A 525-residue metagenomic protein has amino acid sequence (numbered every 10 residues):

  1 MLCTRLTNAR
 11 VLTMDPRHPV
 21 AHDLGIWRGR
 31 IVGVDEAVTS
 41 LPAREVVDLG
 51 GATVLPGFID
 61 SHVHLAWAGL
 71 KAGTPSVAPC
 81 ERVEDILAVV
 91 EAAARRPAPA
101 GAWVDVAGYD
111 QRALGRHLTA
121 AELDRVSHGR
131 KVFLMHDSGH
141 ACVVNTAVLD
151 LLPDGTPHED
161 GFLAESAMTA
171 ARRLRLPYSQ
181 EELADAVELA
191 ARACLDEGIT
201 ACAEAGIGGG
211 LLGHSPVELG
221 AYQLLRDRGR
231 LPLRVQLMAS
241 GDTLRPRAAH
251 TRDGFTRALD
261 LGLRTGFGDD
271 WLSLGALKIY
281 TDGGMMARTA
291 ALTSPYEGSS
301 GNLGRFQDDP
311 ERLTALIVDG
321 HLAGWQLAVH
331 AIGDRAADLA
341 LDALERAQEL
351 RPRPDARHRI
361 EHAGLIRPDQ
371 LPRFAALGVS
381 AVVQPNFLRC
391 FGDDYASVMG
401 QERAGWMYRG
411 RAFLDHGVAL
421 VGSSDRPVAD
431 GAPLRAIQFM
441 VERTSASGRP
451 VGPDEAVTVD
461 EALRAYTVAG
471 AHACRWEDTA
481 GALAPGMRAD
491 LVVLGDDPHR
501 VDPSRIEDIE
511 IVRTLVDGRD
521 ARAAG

Functional and structural regions predicted by a protein language model:
L2-T7, L12-L259, G275, I279 (+9 more regions): Divalent metal-binding segments
R10-V11, G29-V32, H472, L491-V492 (+1 more regions): Short beta-strand segments in beta-sandwich/barrel cores
S61, L377, A489: An anion/phosphate-binding loop that grips the pyrophosphate of nucleotide cofactors and donors
D185, V318-A328, I332-H358, H362-A363 (+3 more regions): His/Asp/Glu-enriched, well-ordered alpha-helical/loop segment that forms or immediately abuts the divalent-metal
L225-G229, G262-D269, R353, F374-A376: Acidic (Asp/Glu)-rich catalytic clusters
P498-R505: Short, Lys/Arg- and Gly-enriched loop/turn segments at beta-strand edges
I511-G525: Short peripheral tails and domain-boundary helices/loops at the edges of structured domains
